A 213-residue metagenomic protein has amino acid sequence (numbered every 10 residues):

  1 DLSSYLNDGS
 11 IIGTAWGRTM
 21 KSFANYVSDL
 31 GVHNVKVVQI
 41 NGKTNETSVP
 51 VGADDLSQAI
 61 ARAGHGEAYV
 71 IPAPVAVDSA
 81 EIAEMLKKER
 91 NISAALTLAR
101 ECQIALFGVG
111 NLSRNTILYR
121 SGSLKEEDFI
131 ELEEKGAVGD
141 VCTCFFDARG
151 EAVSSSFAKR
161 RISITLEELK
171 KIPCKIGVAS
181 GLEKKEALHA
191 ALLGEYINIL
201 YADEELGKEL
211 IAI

Functional and structural regions predicted by a protein language model:
D1-L30: Helix-turn-helix/homeodomain-like alpha-helical modules used for DNA recognition and transcription-factor dimerization
G9-S10, H33-V35, P173: Nucleotide donor/acceptor-binding cores
V27-G31, L192-E195: Active-site catalytic pocket residues across diverse enzymes, especially alpha/beta-hydrolases
N34-T44: Catalytic or ion-translocation cores adjacent to nucleophile or general acid/base/metal-coordination motifs in diverse
K43-I213: Conserved phosphate- and dinucleotide-binding cores of soluble alpha/beta proteins, encompassing both enzyme active
